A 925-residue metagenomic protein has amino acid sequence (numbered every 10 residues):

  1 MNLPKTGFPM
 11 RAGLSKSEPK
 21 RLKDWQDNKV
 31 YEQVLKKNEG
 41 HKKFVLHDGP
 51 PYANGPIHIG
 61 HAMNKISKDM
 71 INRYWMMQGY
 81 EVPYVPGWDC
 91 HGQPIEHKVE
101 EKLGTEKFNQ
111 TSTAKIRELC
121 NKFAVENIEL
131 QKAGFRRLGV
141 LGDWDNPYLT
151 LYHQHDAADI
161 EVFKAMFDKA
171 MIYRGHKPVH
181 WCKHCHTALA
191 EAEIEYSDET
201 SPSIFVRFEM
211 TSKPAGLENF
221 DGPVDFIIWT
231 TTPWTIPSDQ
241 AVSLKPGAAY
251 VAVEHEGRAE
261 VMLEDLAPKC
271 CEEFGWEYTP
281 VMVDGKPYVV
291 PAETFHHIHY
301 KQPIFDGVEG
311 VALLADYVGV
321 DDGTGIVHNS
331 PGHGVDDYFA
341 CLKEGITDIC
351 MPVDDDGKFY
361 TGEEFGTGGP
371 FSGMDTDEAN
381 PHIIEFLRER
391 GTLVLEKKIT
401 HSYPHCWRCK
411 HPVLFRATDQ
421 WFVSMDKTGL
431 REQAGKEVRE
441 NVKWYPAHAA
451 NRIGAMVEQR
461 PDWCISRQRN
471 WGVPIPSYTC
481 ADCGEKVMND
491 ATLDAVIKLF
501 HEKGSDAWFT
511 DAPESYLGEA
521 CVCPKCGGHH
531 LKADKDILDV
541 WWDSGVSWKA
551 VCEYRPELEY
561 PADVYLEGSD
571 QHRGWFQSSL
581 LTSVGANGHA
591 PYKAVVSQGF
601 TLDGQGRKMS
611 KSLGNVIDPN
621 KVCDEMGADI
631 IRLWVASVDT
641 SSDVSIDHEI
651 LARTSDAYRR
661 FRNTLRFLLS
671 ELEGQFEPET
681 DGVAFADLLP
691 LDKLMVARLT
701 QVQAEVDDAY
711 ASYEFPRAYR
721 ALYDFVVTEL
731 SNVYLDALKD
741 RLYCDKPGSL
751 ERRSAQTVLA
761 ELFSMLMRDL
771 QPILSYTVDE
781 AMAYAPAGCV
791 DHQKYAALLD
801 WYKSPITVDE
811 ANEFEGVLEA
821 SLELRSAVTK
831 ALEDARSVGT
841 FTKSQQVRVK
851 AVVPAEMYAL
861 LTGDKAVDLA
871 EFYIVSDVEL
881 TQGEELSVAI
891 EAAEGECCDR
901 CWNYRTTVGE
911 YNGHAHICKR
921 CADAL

Functional and structural regions predicted by a protein language model:
M1-R258, S330-K343, D348-E363, R390-E432 (+8 more regions): N-terminal, positively charged nucleic-acid-binding surface of large information/translation enzymes
G60-N72, G79, W88-D89, H155-A158 (+9 more regions): Structured ligand/cofactor/substrate-binding pocket environments in proteins
D89, V179, K183, L189-E195 (+7 more regions): Acidic, turn-prone loop/beta-hairpin segments
F135, A158, W463, D656-L669 (+2 more regions): Core structural elements
V179, Y403, S477, A520 (+2 more regions): Residues immediately within or flanking Cys/His clusters that coordinate Zn2+ in small zinc-binding modules
C182, C406, C480, C523-C526 (+2 more regions): Short cysteine-rich clusters marking metal-coordination/redox-active sites
H186, Q468, G484, G527 (+2 more regions): Cys/His-coordinated zinc-binding microdomains
V311-L313, E884-I917: C-terminal accessory/binding modules appended to enzymatic or scaffolding proteins
